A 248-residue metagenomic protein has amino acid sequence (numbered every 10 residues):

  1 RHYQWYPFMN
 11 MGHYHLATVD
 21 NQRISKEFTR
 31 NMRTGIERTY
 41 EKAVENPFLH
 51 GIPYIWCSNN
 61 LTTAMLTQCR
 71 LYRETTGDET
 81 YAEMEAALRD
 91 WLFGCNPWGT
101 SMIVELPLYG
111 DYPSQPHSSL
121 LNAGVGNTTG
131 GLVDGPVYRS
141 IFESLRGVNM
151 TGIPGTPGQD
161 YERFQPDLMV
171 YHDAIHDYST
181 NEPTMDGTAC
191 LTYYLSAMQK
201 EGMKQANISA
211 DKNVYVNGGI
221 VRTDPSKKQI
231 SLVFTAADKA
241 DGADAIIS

Functional and structural regions predicted by a protein language model:
Y3-V44, I52-N207: Aromatic (Trp/Tyr) and acidic
H50, A174, N217-V221: Short, well-ordered helical secondary-structure segments
A206-F234, D238-I247: N-terminal pre-catalytic segment of deacetylase/amide-hydrolase enzymes
